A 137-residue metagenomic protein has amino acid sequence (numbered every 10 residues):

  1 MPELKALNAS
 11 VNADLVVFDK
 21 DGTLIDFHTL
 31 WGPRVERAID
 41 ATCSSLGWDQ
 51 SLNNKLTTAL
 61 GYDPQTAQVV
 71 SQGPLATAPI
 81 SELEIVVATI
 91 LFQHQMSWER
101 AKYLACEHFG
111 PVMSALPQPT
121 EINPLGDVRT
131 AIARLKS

Functional and structural regions predicted by a protein language model:
M1-E3, S10-V16: Extreme N-terminal starter segment of soluble prokaryotic enzymes
E3-A6, L56: Mixed-charge, polar/low-complexity N-terminal
K5-N8, T130: Short, flexible, glycine/charge-rich loop motifs used to bind or transfer phosphoryl groups or to couple energy/partner
A13-F18, L24-G126: N-terminal helical cap/lid subdomain that shapes the substrate entry/recognition surface in HAD-like hydrolases
R129-S137: Surface-exposed amphipathic alpha-helices with a cationic face
